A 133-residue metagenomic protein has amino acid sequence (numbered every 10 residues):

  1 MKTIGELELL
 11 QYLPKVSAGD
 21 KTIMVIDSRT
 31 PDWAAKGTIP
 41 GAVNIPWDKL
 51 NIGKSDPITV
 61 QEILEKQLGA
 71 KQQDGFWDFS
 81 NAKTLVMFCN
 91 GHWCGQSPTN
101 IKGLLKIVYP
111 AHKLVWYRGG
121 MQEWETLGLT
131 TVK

Functional and structural regions predicted by a protein language model:
M1-K2, A35-K133: Rhodanese-like catalytic fold shared by cysteine-dependent sulfurtransferases and DSP/PTP-type phosphatases
M1-K36: Flexible, polar/low-complexity N-terminal or interdomain linker segments that lie immediately upstream of folded
